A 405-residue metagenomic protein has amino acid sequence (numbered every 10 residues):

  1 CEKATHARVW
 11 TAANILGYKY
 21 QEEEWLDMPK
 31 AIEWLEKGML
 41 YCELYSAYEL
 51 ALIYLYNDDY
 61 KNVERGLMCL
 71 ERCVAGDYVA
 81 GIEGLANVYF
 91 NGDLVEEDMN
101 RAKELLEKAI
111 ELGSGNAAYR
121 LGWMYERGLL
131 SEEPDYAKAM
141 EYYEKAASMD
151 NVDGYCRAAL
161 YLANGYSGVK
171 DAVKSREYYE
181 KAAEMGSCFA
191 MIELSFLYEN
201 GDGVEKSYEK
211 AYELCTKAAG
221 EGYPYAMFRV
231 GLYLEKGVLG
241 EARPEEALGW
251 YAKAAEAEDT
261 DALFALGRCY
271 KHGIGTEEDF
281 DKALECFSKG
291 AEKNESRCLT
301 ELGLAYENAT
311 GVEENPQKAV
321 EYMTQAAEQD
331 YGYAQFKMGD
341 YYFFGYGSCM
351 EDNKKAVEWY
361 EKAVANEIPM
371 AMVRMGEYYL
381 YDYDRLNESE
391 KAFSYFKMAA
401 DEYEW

Functional and structural regions predicted by a protein language model:
C1-A7, A12, P29, K37 (+6 more regions): Ankyrin repeat (ANK) tandem alpha-helical domains that serve as protein-protein interaction scaffolds, prominent
A7-W10, E22-E23, Y41-L44, Y56-N57 (+19 more regions): Short helix-capping/linker turns of helical repeat alpha-solenoids
I15-E22, A47-Y56, I82-N91, A118-R127 (+8 more regions): Hydrophobic face of amphipathic alpha-helices that form TPR/SEL1-like repeat modules and related alpha-solenoid
E23-W25, N57-Y60, E96, E133 (+8 more regions): Structural motif corresponding to the intra-repeat A-B loop/turn of tetratricopeptide repeats
M28, Y60-V63, M99, Y136 (+7 more regions): TPR-repeat structural position
